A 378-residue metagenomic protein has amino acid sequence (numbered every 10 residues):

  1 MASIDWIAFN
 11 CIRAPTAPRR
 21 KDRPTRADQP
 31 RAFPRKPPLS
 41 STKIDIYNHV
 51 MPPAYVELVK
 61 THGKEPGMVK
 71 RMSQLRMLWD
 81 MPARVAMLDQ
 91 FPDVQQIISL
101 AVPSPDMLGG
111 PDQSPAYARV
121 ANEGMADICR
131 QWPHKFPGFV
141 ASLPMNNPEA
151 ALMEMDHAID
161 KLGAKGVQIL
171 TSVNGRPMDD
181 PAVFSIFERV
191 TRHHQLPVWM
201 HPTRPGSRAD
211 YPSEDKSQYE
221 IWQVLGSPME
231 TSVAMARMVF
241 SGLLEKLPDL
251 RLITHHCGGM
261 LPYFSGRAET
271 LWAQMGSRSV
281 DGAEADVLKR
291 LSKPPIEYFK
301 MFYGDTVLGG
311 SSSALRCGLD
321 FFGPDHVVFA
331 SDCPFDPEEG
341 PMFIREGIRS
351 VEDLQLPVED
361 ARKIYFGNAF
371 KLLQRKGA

Functional and structural regions predicted by a protein language model:
A2-R20, R26-I46, M51-Q95, E123-H134 (+5 more regions): Mid-to-C-terminal alpha-helical segments outside catalytic/metal-binding sites
V50, M145, P202-D210, P334-D336: Short glycine-enriched loops at secondary-structure junctions
A54-V59, G109, D210-S213, F264-A268 (+3 more regions): Short aromatic-enriched loop/helix-cap "lid" or pocket-rim segments at secondary-structure transitions that line
Q74-P82, R119, E123, R176-F187: Aromatic- and glycine-enriched glycan-recognition loops and surfaces that form the carbohydrate-binding subsites
L100, D112-P115, A151-G163, I253 (+1 more regions): Short, electropositive alpha-helical surface patch
V102-Y117, E149, Y219-E220: Surface-exposed, active-site-proximal loop segments in enzymatic domains
L143-E149: Active-site beta->alpha loop and helix N-cap motifs at the rims of alpha/beta catalytic domains
I159-V328: Catalytic pocket-lining loop regions of alpha/beta-barrel enzymes, especially the amidohydrolase/enolase/GH5 lineages
